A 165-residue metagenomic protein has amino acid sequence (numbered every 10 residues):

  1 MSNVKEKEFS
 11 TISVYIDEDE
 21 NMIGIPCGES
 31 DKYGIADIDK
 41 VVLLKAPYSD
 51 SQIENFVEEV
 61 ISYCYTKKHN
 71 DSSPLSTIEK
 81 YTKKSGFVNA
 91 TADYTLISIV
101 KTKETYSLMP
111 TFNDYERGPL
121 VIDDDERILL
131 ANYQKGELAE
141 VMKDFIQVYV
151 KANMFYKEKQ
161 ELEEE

Functional and structural regions predicted by a protein language model:
M1-E6, L43-L96, I122-N132: Negatively charged, low-complexity tracts enriched in Asp/Glu with abundant Ser/Thr
S2, E6-D50, T102-E140: Intrinsically disordered, low-complexity regulatory segments enriched in Ser/Thr/Pro and charged residues
E58-K83, G136-E165: Mixed-charge, Lys/Arg-enriched low-complexity segments
L96-V100, E104-L120, K143-E165: A eukaryote-biased signal for long
